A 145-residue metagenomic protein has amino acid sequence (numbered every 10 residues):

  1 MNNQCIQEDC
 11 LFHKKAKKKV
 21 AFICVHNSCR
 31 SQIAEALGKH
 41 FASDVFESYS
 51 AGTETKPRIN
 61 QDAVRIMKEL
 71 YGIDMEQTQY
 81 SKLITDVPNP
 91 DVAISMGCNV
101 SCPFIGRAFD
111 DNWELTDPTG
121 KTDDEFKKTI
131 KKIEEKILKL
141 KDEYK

Functional and structural regions predicted by a protein language model:
N2-K145: Short polar/charged helix/loop
